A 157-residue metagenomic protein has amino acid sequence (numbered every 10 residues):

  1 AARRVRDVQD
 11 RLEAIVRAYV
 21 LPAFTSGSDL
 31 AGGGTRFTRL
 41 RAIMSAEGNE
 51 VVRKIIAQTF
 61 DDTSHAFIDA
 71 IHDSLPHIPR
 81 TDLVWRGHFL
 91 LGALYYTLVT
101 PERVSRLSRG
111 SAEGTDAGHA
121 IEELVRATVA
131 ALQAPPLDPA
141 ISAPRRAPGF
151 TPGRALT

Functional and structural regions predicted by a protein language model:
A1-F37: Hydrophobic alpha-helical connector segments
A2-R3, N49-V52, L75: Short amphipathic alpha-helical interaction patches enriched in hydrophobic/aromatic residues with interspersed Lys/Arg
A2-R6, K54, S108-S111: Short, surface-exposed loop/turn segments at secondary-structure junctions
V8, L12, L30-G34, V52 (+4 more regions): Residue-level recognition of alpha-helical structural elements
E13, R17, T35-R39, V84-L91 (+1 more regions): Non-catalytic, well-ordered alpha-helical scaffold segments
Y19, A23, T38-S45, L90 (+2 more regions): Short alpha-helical scaffolding segments that buttress acidic/His motifs in well-ordered protein cores
T25, D61-T157: C-terminal peripheral helix-coil segments that are non-catalytic and often amphipathic
L30-D61, P101-R106: Amphipathic alpha-helical segments used for helix-helix packing
